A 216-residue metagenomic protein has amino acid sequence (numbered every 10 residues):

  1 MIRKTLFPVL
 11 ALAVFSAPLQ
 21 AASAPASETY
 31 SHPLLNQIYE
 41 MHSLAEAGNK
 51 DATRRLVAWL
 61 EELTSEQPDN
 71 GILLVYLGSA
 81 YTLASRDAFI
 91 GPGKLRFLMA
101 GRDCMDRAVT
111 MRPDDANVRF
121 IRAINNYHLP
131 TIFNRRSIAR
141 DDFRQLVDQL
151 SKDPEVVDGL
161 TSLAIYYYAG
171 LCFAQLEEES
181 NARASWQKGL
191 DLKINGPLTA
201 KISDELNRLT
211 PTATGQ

Functional and structural regions predicted by a protein language model:
A21-S65, G71: N-terminal leader/linker segments that initiate helical-solenoid repeat arrays
I38-E46, G78, L83-P92, Y127-F133 (+2 more regions): Short coil/turn linking the two alpha-helices of tandem helical-hairpin repeats
E61-L74, D106-D115, V147-G159: Flexible helix-coil transition and linker loops at the boundaries of alpha-helical arrays
D69-I72, Y76, F97, D114-N117 (+4 more regions): Structural signature of alpha-solenoid helical repeat junctions
N117, Q149-G159, D191-S203: Boundary/linker segments of alpha-helical solenoid repeat arrays
